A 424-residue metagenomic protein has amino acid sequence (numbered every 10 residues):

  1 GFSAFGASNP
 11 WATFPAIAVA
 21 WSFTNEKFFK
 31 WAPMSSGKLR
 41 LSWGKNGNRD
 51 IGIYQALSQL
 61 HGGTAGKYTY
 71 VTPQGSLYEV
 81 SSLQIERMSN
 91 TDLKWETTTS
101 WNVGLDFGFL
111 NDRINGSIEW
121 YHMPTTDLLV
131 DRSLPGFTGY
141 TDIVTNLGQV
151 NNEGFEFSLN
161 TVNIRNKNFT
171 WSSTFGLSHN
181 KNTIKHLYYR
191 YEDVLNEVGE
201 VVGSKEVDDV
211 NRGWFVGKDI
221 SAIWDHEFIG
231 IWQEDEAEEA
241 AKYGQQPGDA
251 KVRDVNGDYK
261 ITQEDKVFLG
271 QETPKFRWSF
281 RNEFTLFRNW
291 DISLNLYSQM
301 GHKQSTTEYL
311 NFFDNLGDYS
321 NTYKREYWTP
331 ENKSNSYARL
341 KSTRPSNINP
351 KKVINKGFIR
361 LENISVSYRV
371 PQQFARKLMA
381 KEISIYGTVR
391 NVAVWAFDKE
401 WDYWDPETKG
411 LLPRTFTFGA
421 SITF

Functional and structural regions predicted by a protein language model:
G1-A4, F23-N25, W43-G47, W120-T126 (+7 more regions): Transmembrane beta-strands of outer-membrane beta-barrel pores
I17-A20, E156-L159, I364, Y368 (+1 more regions): Outer-membrane beta-barrel "beta-signal"
T24-G37, L110-R113, I164-W171, I184-Y189 (+4 more regions): Short loop/turn motifs that connect adjacent beta-strands in outer-membrane beta-barrel proteins
K27-T97, N115-V150: Solvent-exposed loop/turn elements at secondary-structure boundaries
S35-L41, V103, I114-G116, W171-S173 (+4 more regions): Transmembrane beta-strands of outer-membrane beta-barrel proteins
Q55, G62, Y68, T145 (+1 more regions): Conserved small-residue
H61, A65-K67, P73, L147-G154 (+4 more regions): C-terminal beta-signal and terminal closure region of outer-membrane beta-barrel proteins
Q245, Q299-I385, V389: Extracytoplasmic gating/loop element in the C-terminal half of outer-membrane beta-barrel translocons and assembly
